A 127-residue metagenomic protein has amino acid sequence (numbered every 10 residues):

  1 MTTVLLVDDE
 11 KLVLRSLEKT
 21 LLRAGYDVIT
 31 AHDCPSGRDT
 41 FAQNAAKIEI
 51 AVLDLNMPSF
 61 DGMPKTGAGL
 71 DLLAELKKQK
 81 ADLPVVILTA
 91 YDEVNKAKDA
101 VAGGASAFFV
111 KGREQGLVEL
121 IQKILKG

Functional and structural regions predicted by a protein language model:
D8-D9, D54: Acidic di-acidic motifs
K11-T30: Two-component/phosphorelay signaling modules centered on CheY-like receiver
T30-D54, F60: Acidic, metal-coordinating helix/loop segments flanking the phosphotransfer/catalytic sites of two-component signaling
A42-A46, E75-L83, G103: Conserved phosphotransfer cores of two-component systems
A51, V85, F108-F109: Two-component signal transduction core modules
M63-G67, D71, K78, Y91-F108: Alpha4 helix (beta4-alpha4-beta5 surface) of REC/receiver domains from two-component response regulators
N95, G112-K123: C-terminal output helix
